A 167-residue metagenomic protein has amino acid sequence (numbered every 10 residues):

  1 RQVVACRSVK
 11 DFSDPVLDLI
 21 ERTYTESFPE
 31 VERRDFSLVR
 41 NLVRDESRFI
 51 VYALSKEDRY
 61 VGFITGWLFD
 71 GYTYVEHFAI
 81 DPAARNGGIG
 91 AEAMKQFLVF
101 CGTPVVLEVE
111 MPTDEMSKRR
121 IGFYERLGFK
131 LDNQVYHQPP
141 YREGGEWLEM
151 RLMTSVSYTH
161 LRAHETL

Functional and structural regions predicted by a protein language model:
R1-L38: Short amphipathic alpha-helix that is part of the acyltransferase structural core
F28-S55: Active-site rim helix/loop that mediates acceptor-substrate recognition in acyltransferases
A53, R59-W67, Y74-A79: Conserved beta-strand in the GNAT
F78-N86: A short, internal acetyl-CoA/4′-phosphopantetheine-binding micro-motif in the GNAT/acyltransferase core
N86-V99: Conserved acetyl-CoA-binding loop-helix of GNAT-fold acetyltransferases
C101-T113: Conserved GNAT acetyl-CoA-binding A-motif
P112-N133: Conserved active-site alpha-helix within GNAT-family acetyltransferase domains
T159-L167: Conserved small/polar residues in nucleotide/adenosyl-binding loops
